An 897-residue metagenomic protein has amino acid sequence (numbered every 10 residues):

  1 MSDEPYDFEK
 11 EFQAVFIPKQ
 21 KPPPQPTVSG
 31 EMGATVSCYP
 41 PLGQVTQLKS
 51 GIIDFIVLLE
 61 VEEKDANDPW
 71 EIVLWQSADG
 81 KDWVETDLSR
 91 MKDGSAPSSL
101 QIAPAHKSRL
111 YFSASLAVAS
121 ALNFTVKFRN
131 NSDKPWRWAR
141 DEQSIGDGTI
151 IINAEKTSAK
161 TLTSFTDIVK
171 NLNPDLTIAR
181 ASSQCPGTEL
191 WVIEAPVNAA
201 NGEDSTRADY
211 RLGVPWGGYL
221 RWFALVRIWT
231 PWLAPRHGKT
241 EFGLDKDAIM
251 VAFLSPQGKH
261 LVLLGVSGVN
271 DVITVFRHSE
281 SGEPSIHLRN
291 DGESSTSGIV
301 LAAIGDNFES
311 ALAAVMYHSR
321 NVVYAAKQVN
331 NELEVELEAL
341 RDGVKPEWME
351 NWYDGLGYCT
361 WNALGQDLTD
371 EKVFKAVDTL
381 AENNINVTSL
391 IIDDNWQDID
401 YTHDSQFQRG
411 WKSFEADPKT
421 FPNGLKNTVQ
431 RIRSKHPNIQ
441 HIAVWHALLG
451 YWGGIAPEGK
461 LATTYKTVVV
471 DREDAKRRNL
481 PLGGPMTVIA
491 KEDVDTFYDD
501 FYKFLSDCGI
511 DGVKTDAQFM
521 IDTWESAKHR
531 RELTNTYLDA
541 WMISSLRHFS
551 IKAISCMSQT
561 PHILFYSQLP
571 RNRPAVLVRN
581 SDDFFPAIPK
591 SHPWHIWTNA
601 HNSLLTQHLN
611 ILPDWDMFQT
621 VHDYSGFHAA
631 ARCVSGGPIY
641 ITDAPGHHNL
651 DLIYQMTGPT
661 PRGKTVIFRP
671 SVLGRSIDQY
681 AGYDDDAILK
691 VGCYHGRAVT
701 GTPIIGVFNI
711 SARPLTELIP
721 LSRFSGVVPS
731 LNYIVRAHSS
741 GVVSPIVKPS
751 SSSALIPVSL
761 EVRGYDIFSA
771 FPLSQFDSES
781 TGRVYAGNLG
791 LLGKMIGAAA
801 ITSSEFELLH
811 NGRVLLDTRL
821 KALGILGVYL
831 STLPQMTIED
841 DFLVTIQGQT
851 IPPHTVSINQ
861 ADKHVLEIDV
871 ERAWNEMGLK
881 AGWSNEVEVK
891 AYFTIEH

Functional and structural regions predicted by a protein language model:
M1-V192, G793-L815, R819-L833, E839 (+1 more regions): Glycan-association/targeting regions that enable binding to alpha-glucans and other polysaccharides
D68-W70, D82-F112, L116-S389, I399 (+2 more regions): Carbohydrate-recognition beta-sandwich/jelly-roll modules in extracellular/periplasmic carbohydrate-active proteins
N351-R531: Aromatic-lined carbohydrate-binding/catalytic grooves of carbohydrate-active enzymes
G424-L448, R530-N580, L652-V666, P670 (+2 more regions): Active-site-proximal helices and loops of the catalytic beta/alpha 8
I455-K503, D539-N649, S671-V672: Glycan-recognition surfaces
R632-S635, Y640, Y680-L731, I767-F771 (+1 more regions): Carbohydrate-binding surface patches
F724-G741, L830-I851: Solvent-exposed beta-hairpin/edge-strand motifs
P745-L773: Intrinsically disordered, low-complexity Pro/Gly/Ser/Thr-rich segments with frequent PxxP/GP/PP motifs and embedded
